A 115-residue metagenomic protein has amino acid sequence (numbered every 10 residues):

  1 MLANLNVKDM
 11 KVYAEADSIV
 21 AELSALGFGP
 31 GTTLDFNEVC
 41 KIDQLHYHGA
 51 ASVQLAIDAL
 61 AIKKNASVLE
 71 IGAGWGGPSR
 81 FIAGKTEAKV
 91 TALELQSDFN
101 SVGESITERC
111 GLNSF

Functional and structural regions predicted by a protein language model:
M1-G27: N-terminal auxiliary segments of SAM/dcSAM-dependent transferases
G27-G29, P78: Short, flexible segments with low predicted structural confidence
G29, H46-K64: Conserved alpha-helix/loop element of class I SAM-dependent methyltransferases that forms part of the SAM/SAH-binding
T32-L34: Conserved adenylate-forming
N37-Y47: Class I SAM-dependent methyltransferase Rossmann-like catalytic core, especially the SAM/SAH-binding loop
S67-F115: Class I SAM-dependent methyltransferase SAM/SAH-binding core
